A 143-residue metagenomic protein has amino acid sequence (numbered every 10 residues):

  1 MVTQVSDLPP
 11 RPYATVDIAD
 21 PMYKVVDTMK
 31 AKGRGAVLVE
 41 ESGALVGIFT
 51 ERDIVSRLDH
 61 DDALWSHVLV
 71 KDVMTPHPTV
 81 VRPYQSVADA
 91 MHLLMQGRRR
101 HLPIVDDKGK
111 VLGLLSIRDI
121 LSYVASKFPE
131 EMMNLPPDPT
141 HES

Functional and structural regions predicted by a protein language model:
M1-P10, D20-K24, L38-L45: Short charge-dense sequence patches
M1-P12, T50-R82, S86-M95, V111 (+1 more regions): Tandem CBS (Bateman) regulatory domains
T15-G33, E40, V80-R98, V105-D106 (+1 more regions): The conserved cystathionine-beta-synthase
K24-D27, E41-G43, D61-A63, V73: Short hydrophobic/aromatic-rich motifs at helix boundaries and adjacent loops
M29-K32, V37-D53, L94, L102-R118: A glycine-centered beta-loop-beta connector
